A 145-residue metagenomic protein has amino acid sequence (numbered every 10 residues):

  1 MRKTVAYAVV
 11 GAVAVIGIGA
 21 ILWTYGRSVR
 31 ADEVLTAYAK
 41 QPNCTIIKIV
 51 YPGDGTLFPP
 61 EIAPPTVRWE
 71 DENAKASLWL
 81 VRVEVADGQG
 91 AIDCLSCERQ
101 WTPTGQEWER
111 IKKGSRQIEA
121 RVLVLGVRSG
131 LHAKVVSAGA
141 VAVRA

Functional and structural regions predicted by a protein language model:
M1-V15, I21: N-terminal Sec-pathway targeting helices
G19-R30: Hydrophobic single-pass membrane-insertion segments
L35-I49: Proline/serine/threonine-rich low-complexity linkers at boundaries of modular beta-sandwich domains
T45-I46, Y51-N73: Contiguous beta-strand segments within globular domains
A76-I118, V127-H132: Recognizes extended acidic, P/S/T-rich segments that occur within or adjacent to Ig-like beta-sandwich modules
A120-V122: Hydrophobic beta-strand segments within extracellular beta-sandwich modules
S129-R144: Extracellular fibronectin type III
